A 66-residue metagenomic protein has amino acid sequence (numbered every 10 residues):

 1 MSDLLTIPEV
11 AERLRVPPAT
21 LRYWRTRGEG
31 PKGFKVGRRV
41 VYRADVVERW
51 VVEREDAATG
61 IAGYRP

Functional and structural regions predicted by a protein language model:
M1-Y23, E53: Polyanion-binding surface elements
L5, P31, A57-A58: Intrinsically disordered, low-complexity regions of eukaryotic proteins
A19-R22, V36, V51, A62: Intrinsically disordered, low-complexity regions enriched in serine, threonine, proline and polar/charged residues
R27-F34: Short, solvent-exposed alpha-helical "recognition" segments
F34-V40: Short Lys/Arg-enriched helix C-cap and helix-to-coil transition segments that create basic nucleic-acid-contact patches
D45-P66: A short, Lys/Arg-enriched interface patch at domain edges and termini
